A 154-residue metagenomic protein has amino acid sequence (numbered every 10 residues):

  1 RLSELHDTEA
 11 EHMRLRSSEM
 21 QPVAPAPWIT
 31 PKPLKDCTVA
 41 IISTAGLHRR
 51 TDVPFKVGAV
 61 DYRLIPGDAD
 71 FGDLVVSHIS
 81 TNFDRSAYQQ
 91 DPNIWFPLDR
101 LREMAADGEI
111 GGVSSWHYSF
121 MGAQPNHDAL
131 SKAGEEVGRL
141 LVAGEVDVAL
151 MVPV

Functional and structural regions predicted by a protein language model:
R1-V154: An N-terminal assembly and electron-transfer interface module characteristic of large anaerobic redox and radical
